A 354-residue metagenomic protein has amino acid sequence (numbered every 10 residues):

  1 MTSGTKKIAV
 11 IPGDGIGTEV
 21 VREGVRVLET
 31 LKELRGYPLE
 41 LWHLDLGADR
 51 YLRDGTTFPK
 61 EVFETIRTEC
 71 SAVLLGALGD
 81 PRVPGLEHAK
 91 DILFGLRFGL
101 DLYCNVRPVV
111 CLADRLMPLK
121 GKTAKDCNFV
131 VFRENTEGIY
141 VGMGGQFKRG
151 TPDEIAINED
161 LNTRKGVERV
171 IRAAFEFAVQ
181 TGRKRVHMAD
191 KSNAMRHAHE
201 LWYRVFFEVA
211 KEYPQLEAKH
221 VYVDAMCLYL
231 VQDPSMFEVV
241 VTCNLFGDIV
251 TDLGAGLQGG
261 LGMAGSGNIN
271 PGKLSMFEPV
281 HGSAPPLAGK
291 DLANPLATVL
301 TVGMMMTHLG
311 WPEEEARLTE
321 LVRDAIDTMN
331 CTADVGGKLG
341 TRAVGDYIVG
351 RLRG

Functional and structural regions predicted by a protein language model:
A9-R26, T30-K32, T151-D224, M236: Glycine-rich phosphate/diphosphate-binding loop of Rossmann-like nucleotide-binding domains
D14-G17, S71, F132, A174 (+5 more regions): Buried hydrophobic positions in well-ordered alpha/beta secondary-structure cores of metabolic enzymes
G24, L28, F206, T298-M306 (+1 more regions): Buried hydrophobic packing segments
L34-K60, L228-L230: N-terminal beta-loop-helix "entrance" segment that forms/cooperates in small-molecule cofactor or anionic ligand
R50-L52, Y229-N330: Glycine-rich phosphate/nucleotide-binding loop
Y51-I157, L245: N-terminal glycine-rich phosphate/adenylate-binding segment common to multiple enzyme folds
D114, V221-L228: Short acidic loop-to-helix transition motifs that present clustered carboxylates
G142-M188, S192-R196, R317, L321-G354: Glycine-rich phosphate/pyrophosphate-binding loop and the adjoining helix
